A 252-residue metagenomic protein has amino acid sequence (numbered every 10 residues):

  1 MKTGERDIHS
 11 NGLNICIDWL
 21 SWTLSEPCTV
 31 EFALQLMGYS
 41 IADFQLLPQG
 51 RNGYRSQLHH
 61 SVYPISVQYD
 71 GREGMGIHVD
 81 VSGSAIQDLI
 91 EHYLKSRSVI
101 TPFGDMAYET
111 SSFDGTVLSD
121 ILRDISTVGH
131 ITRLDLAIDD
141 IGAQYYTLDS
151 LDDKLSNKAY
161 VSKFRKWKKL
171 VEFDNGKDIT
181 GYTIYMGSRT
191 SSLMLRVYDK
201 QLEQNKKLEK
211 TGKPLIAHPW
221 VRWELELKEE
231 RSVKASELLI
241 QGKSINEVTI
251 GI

Functional and structural regions predicted by a protein language model:
M1-I252: Structured, helix-rich domain cores that form ligand/interaction pockets
